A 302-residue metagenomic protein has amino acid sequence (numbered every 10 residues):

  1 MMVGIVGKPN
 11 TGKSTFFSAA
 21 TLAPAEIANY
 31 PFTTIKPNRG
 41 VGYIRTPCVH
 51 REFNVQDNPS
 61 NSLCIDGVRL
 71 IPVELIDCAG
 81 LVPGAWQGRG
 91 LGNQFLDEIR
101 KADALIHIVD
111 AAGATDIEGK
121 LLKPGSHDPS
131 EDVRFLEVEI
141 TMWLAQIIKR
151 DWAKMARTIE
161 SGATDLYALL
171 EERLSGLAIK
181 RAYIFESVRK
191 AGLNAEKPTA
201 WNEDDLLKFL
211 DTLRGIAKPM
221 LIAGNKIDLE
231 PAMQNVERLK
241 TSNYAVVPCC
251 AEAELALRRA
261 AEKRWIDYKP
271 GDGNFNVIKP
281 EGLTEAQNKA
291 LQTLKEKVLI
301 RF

Functional and structural regions predicted by a protein language model:
M1-S161, L170-R173, G215-P219: Conserved G1/Walker A P-loop phosphate-binding module
R45, G176-R181, W201-D205, A261 (+2 more regions): General structural signal for secondary-structure boundaries
C78, A111, K226-I227, A251: Residues immediately flanking
W86-Q87, W201, A245: Residues that cap or flank secondary-structure elements
K123, H127, K197-A200, K226 (+1 more regions): Generic amphipathic alpha-helical segments used as scaffolds and interaction surfaces in large, multi-domain proteins
I140-K154, D205-F209, A253, D267-K269: Charged, low-complexity, helix-prone segments enriched in Lys/Glu/Asp/Gln
I147, R157-T158, G162, P219-L221 (+1 more regions): Canonical P-loop GTPase G-domain recognition
T158-E237: Non-catalytic, charge-rich alpha-helical accessory subdomains
